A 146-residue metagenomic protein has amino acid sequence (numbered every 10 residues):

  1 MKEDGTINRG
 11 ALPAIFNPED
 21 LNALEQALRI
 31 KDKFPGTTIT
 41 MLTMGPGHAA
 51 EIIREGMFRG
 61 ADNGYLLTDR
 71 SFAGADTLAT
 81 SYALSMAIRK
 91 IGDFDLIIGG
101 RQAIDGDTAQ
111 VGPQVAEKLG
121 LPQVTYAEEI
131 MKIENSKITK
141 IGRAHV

Functional and structural regions predicted by a protein language model:
M1-R143: N-terminal glycine-rich FAD/FM-binding segment characteristic of electron-transfer flavoproteins
